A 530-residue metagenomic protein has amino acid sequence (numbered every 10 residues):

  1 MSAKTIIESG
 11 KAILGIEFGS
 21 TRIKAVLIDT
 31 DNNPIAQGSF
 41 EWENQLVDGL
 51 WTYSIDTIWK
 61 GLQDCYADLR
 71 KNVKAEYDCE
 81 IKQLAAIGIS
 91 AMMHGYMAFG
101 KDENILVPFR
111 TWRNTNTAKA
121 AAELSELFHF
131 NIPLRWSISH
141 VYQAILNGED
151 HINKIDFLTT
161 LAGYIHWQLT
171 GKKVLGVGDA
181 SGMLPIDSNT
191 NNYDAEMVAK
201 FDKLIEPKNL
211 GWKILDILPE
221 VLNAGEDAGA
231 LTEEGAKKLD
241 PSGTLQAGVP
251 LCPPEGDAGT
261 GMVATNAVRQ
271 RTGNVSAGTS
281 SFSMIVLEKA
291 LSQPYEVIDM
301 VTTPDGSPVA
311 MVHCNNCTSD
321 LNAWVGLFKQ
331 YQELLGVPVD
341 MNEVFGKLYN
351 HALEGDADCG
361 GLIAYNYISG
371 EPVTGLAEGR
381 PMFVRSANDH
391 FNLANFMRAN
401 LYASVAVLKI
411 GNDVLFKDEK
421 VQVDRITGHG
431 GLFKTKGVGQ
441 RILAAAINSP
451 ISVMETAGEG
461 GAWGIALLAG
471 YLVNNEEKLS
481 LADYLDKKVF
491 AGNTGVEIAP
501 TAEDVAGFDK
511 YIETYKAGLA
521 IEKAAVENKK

Functional and structural regions predicted by a protein language model:
M1-P108, A122-E123, K154, L215 (+6 more regions): N-terminal glycine/serine-rich phosphate-binding loop of ATP-dependent small-molecule kinases, especially carbohydrate
S2-E8, L14-G15, I81, K119-R135 (+4 more regions): Active-site core segments that coordinate phosphate-bearing ligands/cofactors across diverse enzyme families
S20-R22, T111, P133, I298: Intrinsically disordered, low-complexity sequence elements enriched in Ser/Thr/Gly/Pro
T21, N33, I58-K60, N104 (+5 more regions): A generic signature of intrinsically disordered, low-complexity regions enriched in glycine/proline and charged/polar
S39, T111, E497: Conserved beta-strand positions that form and line the central face of beta-propeller blades
K74-T111, N131-P133, H166-G178, G182-D187 (+1 more regions): Short beta-strand-loop/turn "lid" adjacent to the catalytic site in phosphate-handling enzymes
N114: Carbohydrate-associated surface elements
